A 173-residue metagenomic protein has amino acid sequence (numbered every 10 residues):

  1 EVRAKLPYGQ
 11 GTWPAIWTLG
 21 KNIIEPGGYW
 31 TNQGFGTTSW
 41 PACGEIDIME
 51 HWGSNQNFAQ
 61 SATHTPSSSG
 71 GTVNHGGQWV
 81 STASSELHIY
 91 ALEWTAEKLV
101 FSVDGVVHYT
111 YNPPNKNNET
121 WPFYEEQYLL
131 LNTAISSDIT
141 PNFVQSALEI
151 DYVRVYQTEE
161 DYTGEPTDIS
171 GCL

Functional and structural regions predicted by a protein language model:
E1-L173: GH16 jelly-roll
